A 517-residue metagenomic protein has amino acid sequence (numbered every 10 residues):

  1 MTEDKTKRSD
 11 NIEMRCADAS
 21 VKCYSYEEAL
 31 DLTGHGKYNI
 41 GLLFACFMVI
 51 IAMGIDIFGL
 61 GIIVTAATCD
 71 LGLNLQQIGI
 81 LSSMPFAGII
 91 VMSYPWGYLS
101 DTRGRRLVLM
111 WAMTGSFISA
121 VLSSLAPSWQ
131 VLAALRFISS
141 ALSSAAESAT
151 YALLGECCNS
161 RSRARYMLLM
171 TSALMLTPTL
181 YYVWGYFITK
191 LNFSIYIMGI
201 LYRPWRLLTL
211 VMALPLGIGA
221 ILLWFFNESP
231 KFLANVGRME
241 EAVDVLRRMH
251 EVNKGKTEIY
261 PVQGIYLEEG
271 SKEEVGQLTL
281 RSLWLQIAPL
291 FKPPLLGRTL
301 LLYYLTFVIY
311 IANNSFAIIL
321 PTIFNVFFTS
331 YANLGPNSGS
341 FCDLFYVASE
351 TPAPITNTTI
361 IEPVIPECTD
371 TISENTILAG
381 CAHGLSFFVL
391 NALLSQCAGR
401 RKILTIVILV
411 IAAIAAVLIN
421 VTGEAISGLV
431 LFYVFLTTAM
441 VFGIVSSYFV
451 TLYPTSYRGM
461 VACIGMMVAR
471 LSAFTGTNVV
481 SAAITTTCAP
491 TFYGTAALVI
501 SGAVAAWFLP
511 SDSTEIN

Functional and structural regions predicted by a protein language model:
T2-V236, E241-R247, E269-T329, N357-T358 (+1 more regions): Transmembrane-helix signature of 12-pass secondary carriers
S83, M170, T257-I259, P336-N337: Sparse recognition of residues in long alpha-helices and their boundaries
G88, L201, Q263, S340-F341: Generic structural motif recognizing short loop/turn segments at the entrances and edges of beta-strands
H250-G264, T329: Short intracellular "coupling" helices and adjacent cytoplasmic loop segments at the cytosolic face of multi-pass
S315-P352: Internal, charge-rich low-complexity segments
